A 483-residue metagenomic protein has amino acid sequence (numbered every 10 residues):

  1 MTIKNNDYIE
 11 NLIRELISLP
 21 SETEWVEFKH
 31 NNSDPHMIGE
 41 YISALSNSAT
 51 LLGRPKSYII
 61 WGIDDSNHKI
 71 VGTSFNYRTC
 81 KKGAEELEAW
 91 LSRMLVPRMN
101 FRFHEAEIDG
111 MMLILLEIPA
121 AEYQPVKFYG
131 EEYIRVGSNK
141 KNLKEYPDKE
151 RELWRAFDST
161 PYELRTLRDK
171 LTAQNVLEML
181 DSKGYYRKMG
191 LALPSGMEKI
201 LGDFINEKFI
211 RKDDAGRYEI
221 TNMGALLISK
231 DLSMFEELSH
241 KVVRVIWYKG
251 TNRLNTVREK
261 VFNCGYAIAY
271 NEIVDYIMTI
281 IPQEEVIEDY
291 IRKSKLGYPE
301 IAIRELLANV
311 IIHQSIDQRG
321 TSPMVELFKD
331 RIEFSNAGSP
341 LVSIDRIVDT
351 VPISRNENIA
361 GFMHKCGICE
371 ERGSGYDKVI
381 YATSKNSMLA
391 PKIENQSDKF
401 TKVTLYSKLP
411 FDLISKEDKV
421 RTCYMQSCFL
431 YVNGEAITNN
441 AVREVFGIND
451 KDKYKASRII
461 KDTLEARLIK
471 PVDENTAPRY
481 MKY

Functional and structural regions predicted by a protein language model:
M1-F101, E105-I114, E122-Q124, I228 (+1 more regions): Polybasic/polar functional segments that serve as interface/processing modules
M94-Q174, Q318-T321, E370-G373, Y381 (+2 more regions): Intrinsically disordered, low-complexity regulatory tails
Y123, S138-T321, L327-K329, S335-S354 (+2 more regions): Active-site helix-to-loop segments that bind/position phosphate- or nucleotide-bearing substrates and donors across
I210, L389, L464-E474: A short, conserved structural fragment
Y298, A302, N449-D462: Short amphipathic alpha-helical interaction segments
I332-G367, L409-C428: Glycine-rich/acidic phosphate-handling loop/turn and adjacent ATP-lid/helix of nucleotide-binding kinase/ATPase domains
N433-F446: Short acidic, hydrophobic short linear motifs in intrinsically disordered regions
E474-Y483: Short, cationic-aromatic polyanion-contact patches
